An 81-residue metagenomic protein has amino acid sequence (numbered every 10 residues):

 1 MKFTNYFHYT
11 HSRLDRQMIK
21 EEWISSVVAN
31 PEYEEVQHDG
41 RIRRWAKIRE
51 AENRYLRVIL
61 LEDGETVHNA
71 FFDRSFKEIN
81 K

Functional and structural regions predicted by a protein language model:
M1-K81: Ribonuclease/tRNase effector modules and their secretory precursors
